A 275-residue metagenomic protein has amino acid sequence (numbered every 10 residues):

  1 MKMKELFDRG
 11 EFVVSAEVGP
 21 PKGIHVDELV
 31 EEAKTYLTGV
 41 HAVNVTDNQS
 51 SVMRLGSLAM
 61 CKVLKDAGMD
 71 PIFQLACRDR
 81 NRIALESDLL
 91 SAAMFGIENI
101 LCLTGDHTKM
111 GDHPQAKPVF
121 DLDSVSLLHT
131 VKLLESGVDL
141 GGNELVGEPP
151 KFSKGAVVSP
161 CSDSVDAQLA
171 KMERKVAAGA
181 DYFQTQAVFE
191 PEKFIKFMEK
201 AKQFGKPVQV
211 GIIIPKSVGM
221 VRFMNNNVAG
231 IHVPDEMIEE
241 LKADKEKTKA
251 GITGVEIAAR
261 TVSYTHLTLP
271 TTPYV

Functional and structural regions predicted by a protein language model:
M1-S15, L140-P149: N-terminal amphipathic alpha-helix/helix-capping segment at the start of soluble metabolic enzymes
V14-D27, I72-I83, S153-A167, D244-V255: Active-site mouth loops of central-metabolism enzymes
V14-E17, V43-V45, P71-L75, I100-C102 (+3 more regions): Hydrophobic faces of well-ordered beta-strands that scaffold small-molecule active sites in alpha/beta enzyme cores
E17, V43, A92, K175 (+3 more regions): Conserved, mostly hydrophobic/aromatic
G23-T35, A84-L89, S164-E173, I257-T261: Short, acidic/polar
V52-K62, R82-A84, M110-L127, V188-K202: Active-site-adjacent beta->alpha loops and helix N-cap segments on the catalytic face of soluble alpha/beta enzymes
P118-G147, V157-S162, G205-I257: Active-site pocket-lining/capping segments in soluble small-molecule metabolic enzymes
H266-V275: Single conserved hydrophobic/aromatic residue that forms the stacking wall/gate of nucleotide- or nucleobase-binding
